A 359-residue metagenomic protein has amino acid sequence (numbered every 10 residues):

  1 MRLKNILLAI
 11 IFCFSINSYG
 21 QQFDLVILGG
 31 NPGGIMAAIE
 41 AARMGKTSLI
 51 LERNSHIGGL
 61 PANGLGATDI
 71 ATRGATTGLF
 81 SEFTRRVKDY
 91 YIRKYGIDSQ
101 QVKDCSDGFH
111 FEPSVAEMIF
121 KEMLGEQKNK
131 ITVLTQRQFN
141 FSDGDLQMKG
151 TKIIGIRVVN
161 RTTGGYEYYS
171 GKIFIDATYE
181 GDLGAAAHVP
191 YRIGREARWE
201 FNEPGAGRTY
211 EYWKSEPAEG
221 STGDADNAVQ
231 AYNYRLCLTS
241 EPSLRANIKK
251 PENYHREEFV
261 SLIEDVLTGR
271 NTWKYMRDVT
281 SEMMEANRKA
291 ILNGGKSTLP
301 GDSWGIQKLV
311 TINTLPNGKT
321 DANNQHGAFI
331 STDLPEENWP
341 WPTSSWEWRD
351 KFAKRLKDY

Functional and structural regions predicted by a protein language model:
N5-S15: Sec-dependent N-terminal signal peptides
I16-G20: Sec/Tat signal peptide C-region and signal peptidase I cleavage site
Q21-N31: Beta1/beta-strand and adjacent pyrophosphate-binding region of the FAD-binding site in flavoprotein oxidoreductases
G34: N-terminal Rossmann-fold NAD(P) dinucleotide-binding loop
A41: Aromatic pocket-lining residues of Rossmann-like dinucleotide-binding sites
K46-T47, E52-L146, R192, F201 (+1 more regions): Conserved N-terminal/central alpha/beta ligand/cofactor-binding core
Q136-F139, G144-G155, T162-I173, A177-Y359: Flavin (FAD/FMN)-binding glycine-rich loop and adjacent Rossmann-like elements that form
